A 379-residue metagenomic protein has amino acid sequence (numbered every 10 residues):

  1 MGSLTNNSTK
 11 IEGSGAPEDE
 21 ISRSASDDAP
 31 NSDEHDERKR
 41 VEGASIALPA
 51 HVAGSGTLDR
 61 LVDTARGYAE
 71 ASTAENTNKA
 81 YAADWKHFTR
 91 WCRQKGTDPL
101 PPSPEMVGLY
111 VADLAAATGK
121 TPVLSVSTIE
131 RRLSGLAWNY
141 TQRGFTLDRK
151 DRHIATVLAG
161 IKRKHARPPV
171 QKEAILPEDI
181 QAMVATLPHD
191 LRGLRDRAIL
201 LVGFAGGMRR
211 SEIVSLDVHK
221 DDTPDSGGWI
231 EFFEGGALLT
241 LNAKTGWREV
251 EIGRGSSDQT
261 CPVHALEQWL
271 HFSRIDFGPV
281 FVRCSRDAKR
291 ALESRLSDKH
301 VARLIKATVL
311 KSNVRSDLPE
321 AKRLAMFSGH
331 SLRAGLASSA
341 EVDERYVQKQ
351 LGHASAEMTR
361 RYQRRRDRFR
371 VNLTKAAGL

Functional and structural regions predicted by a protein language model:
M1-L100, L109: Basic/aromatic DNA-contact patch characteristic of tyrosine site-specific recombinases
G2, L201, S331-A354: C-terminal catalytic core of tyrosine-transesterase DNA break-rejoin enzymes
D63-N76, K86-V170, A185-H189: N-terminal core-binding DNA-recognition domain of tyrosine recombinases/integrases
I180-R210, V214, P262: Basic, Lys/Arg- and aromatic-enriched nucleic-acid-binding interface segment
R195-R197, D298, A302, H330-A334: Short, leucine-enriched amphipathic alpha-helices that occur as contiguous helical runs
S215-H271: Conserved tyrosine-mediated DNA breakage-rejoining catalytic core shared by Y-recombinases
K244-Q268, P279-A307: C-terminal catalytic core of Y-nucleophile DNA break-rejoin enzymes
L351-G378: Catalytic-site neighborhood detector that most strongly recognizes the C-terminal catalytic loop/helix of tyrosine
